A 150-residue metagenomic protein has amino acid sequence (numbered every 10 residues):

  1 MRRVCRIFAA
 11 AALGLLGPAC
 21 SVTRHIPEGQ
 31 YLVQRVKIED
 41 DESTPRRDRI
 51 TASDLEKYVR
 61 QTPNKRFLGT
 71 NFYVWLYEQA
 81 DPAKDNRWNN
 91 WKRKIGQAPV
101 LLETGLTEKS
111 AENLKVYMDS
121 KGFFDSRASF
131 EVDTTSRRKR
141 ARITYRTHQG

Functional and structural regions predicted by a protein language model:
M1-F8: Bacterial N-terminal signal peptides that target proteins for export
L16-A19: C-terminal motif of bacterial Sec signal peptides marking the signal peptidase cleavage site
S21-G150: Interaction-mediating elements
